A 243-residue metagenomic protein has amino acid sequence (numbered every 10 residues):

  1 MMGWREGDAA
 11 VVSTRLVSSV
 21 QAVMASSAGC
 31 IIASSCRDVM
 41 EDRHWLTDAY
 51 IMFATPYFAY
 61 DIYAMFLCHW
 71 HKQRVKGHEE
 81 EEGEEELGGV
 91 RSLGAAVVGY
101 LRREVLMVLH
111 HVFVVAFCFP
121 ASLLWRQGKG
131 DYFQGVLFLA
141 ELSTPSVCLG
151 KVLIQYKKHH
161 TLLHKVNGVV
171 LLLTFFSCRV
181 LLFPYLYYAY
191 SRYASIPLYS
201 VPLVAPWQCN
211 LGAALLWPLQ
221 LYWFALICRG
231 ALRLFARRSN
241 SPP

Functional and structural regions predicted by a protein language model:
M1-L139, L153-P243: Membrane-helix and juxtamembrane interface regions of eukaryotic multi-pass membrane proteins
P145-I154: Juxtamembrane membrane-interface segments at transmembrane alpha-helix termini
